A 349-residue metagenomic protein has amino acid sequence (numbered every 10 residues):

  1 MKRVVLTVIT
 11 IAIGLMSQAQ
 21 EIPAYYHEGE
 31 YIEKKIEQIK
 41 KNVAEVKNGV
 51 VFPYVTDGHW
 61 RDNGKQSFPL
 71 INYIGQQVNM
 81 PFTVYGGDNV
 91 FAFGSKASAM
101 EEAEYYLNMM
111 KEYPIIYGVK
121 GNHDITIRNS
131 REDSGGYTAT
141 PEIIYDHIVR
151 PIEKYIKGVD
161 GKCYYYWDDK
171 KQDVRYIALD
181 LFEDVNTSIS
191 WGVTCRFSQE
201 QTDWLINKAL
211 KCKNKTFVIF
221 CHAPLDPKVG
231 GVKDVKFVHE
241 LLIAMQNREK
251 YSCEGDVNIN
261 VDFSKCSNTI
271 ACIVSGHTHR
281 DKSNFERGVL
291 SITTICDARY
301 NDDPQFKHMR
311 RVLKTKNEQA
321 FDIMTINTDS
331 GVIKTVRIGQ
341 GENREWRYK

Functional and structural regions predicted by a protein language model:
K2-V8: Sec-dependent signal peptide recognition, specifically the positively charged N-region followed immediately by
T10-Q18: Hydrophobic h-region of N-terminal signal peptides that target proteins for export in Gram-negative bacteria
Q20-A99: N-terminal active-site segment of His-dependent metallophosphoesterases
Y31-K35, S95-W204, N247, N284-K314 (+2 more regions): Extended active-site neighborhood of metal-dependent phosphoesterases/phosphodiesterases
N42-V46, Y73-F82, I115, R175-I177 (+1 more regions): His/acidic metal-ligating clusters that form di-metal
D57, G87-D88, G121-N122, H222 (+1 more regions): Active-site glycine-centered loops adjacent to acidic/histidine catalytic or metal-binding residues that shape
N63-L70, G86, A99-Y106, T140-I144 (+3 more regions): Stable alpha-helical elements in mature extracytoplasmic
V336-R347: Short, solvent-exposed aromatic-acidic interface loops
